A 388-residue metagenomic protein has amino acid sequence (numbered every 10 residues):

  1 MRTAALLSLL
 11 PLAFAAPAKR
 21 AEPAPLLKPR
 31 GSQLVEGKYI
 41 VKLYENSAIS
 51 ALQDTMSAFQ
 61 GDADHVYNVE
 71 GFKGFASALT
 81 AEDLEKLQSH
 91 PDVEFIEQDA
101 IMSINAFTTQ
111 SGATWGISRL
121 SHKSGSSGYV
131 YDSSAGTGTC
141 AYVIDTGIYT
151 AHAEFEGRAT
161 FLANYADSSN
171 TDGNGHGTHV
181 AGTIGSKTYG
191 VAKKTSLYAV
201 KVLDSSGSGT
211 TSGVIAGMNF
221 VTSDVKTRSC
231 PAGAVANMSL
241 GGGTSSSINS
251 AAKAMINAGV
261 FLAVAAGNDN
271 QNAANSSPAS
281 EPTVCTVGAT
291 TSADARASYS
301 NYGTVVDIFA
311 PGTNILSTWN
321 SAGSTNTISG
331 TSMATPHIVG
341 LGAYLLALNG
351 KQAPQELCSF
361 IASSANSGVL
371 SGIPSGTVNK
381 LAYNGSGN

Functional and structural regions predicted by a protein language model:
M1-R20: Fungal secretory targeting signals
K19-R20, A24-E36, E45-S47, Q53-G116: Autoinhibitory propeptides
R20, Y129-F161, S168-G213, S229-V235 (+5 more regions): Subtilisin-like serine protease catalytic core
A21-Q33, Y67, L79-L84, F107-V143 (+3 more regions): N-terminal domain-start motif of subtilase-like serine proteases
Y39-K42, A76, F95-E97, C140-I144 (+10 more regions): Structural recognition of the beta-strand scaffold that forms the well-ordered cores of secreted hydrolase catalytic
Y44-I49, T80, I101-S103, T146-T150 (+8 more regions): Acidic glycine-/aspartate-rich tracts in secreted/extracellular proteins
A181-G185, K193, Y198-D204, N219-D224 (+3 more regions): Hydrolase catalytic cores
R228-S321, S359-A365: Catalytic-core segments of hydrolase enzymes
